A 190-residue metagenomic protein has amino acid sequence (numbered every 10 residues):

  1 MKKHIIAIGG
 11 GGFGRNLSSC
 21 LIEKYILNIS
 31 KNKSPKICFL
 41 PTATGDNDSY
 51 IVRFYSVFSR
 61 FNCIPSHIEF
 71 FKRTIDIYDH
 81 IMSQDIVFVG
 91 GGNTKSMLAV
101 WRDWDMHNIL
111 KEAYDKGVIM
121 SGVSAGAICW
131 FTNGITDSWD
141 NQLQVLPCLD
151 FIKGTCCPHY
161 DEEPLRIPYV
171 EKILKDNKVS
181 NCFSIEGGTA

Functional and structural regions predicted by a protein language model:
K2-G90: N-terminal beta1-alpha1 cap of cysteine-dependent amidohydrolase-like domains
G11, G91-K95, G126: Short glycine-rich anion-binding loops that position phosphate/pyrophosphate groups of nucleotides and phosphorylated
C20-I22, V52-Y55, W101-D105, I135-S138 (+1 more regions): Short, glycine/charged-enriched secondary-structure capping and boundary segments
L27, Y55, I77-Y78, H107-K111 (+2 more regions): Short amphipathic alpha-helical segments and helix-helix/interface helices
S30-K31, H80-I81, E112-A113, C148-D150 (+2 more regions): Solvent-exposed alpha-helices and their adjacent loops that cap or buttress functional pockets in soluble metabolic
H67-I119: Flexible gly/pro-rich beta->alpha loop and the following alpha-helix that scaffold active-site loops
L98-V100, W104-I167: Class I SAM-dependent methyltransferase SAM-binding "motif I" and its flanking Rossmann-like core
F151-A190: Conserved anion/nucleotide-ligand pocket segment
